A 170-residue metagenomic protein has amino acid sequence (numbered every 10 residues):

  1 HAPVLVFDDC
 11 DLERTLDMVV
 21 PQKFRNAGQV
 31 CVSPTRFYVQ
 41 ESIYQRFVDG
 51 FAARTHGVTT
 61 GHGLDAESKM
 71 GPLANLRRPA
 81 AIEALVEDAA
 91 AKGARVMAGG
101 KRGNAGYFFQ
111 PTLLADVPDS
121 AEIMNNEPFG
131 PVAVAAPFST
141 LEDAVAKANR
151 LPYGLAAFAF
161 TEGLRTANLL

Functional and structural regions predicted by a protein language model:
H1-D119, L141-D143, K147: ALDH superfamily catalytic-core signature
S68-K69, G106-Q110, N126-V132, L151-L155: Conserved glycine-rich beta-strand-loop-beta hairpin in the small C-terminal domain of fold type I
A94, V132-A133: Short, conserved active-site loop motifs that form the nucleotide-linked donor/cofactor pocket
S120-N125: Cytochrome P450 core scaffold surrounding the K-helix E-X-X-R motif and the conserved "meander" helix-loop region
A135-S139: Short acidic-hydrophobic, aromatic-tinged amphipathic segments that line or gate anion-handling sites
A159: Conserved SAM-binding loop
